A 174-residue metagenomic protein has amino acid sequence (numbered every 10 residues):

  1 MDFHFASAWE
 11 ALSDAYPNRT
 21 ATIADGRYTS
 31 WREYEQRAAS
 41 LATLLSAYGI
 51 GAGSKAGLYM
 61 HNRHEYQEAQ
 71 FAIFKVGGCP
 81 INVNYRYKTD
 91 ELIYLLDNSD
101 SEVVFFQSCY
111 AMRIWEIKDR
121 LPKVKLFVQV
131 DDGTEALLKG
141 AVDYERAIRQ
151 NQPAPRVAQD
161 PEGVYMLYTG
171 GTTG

Functional and structural regions predicted by a protein language model:
M1-T20: A short N-terminal helical cap/helix-turn-helix that marks the beginning of AMP-binding/adenylate-forming
N18-R63, Q67-F71, K88-I93: Conserved AMP-binding/adenylate-forming core of the ANL superfamily
A47-Y48, K75-R149: Structural core segment of the AMP-binding/adenylate-forming
A56, I73, V104, T169-T172: Conserved S/T- and glycine-rich ATP-binding loop of Class I adenylate-forming
G77, T173-G174: Active-site-proximal glycine-rich helix-loop-beta segment
Q150-G170: Conserved pre-ATP/AMP-binding loop-to-beta segment of ANL
